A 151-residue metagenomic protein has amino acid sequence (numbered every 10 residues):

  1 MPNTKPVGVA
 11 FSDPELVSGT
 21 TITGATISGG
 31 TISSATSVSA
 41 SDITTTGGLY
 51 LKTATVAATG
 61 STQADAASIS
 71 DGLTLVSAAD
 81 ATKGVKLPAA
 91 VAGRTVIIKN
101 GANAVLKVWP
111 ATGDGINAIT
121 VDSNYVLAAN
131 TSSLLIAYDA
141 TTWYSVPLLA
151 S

Functional and structural regions predicted by a protein language model:
M1-D71, N103, T120-D122: Intrinsic low-complexity, repeat-rich intrinsically disordered segments enriched in small/flexible residues
T4, V126-A129, L149: Sequence/structural signature of small/polar-enriched beta-strand/turn repeats that build beta-strand-rich repeat
T20, T36, G72, V91-R94 (+1 more regions): Surface-exposed loop/turn positions
S37, A79-A81, A92, I119 (+1 more regions): Residues that act as N-cap/strand-start positions at coil-to-secondary-structure junctions
D42-T112, T141-S151: Exposed extracellular interaction/assembly regions and N-terminal maturation sites
G84, N124-V126, S133: Well-ordered beta-strand positions in beta-sheet-rich domains
G113-S123: Extracellular beta-sheet repeat scaffolds used for adhesion and glycan interaction
A129-D139: Extracellular disulfide-bonded cysteine-rich modules/repeats
